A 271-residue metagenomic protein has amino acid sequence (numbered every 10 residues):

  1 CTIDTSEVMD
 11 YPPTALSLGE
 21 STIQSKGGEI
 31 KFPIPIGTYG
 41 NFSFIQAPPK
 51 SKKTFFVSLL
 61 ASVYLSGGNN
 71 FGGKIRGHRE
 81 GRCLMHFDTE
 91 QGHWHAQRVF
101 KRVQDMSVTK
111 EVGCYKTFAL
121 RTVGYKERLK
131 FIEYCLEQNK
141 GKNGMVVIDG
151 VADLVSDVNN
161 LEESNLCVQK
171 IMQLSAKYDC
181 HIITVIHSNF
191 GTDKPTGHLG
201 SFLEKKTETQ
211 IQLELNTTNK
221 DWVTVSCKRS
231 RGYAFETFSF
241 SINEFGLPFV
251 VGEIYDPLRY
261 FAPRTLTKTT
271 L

Functional and structural regions predicted by a protein language model:
C1-V103: The Walker A/P-loop phosphate-binding site
S6-D10, V108, Y233-E236: Proline-centered turn/helix-capping motifs that create local helix->coil transitions or kinks
G37, R76-E80, S107-T109, E137-K140 (+2 more regions): Conserved catalytic network of the ASCE P-loop NTPase/AAA+ motor domain
F44-Q46, K50-F55, E162-E253: Phosphate-binding/switch region of NTP-binding enzymes
V63, G67, V103-M106, L154-D157 (+3 more regions): Conserved, well-folded catalytic cores of nucleic-acid-processing and energy-transducing macromolecular machines
N69, H78-E162, L166, F245 (+1 more regions): Conserved inter-motif catalytic segment of the P-loop NTP-binding fold
T265-L271: Short acidic, hydrophobic short linear motifs in intrinsically disordered regions
